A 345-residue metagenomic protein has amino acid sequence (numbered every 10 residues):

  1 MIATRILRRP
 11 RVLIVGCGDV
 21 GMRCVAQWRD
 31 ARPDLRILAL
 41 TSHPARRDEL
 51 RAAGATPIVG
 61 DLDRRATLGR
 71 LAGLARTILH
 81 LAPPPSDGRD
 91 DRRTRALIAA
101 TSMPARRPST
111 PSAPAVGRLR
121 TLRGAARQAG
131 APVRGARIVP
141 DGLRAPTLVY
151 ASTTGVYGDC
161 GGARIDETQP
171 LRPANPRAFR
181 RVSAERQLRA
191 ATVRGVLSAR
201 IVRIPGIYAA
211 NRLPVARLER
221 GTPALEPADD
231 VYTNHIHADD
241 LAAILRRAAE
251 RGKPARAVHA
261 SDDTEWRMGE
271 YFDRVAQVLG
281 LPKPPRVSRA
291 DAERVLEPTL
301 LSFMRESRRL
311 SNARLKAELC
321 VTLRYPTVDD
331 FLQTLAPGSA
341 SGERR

Functional and structural regions predicted by a protein language model:
G73-R107, P132-V149: NAD(P)-cofactor binding segment of oxidoreductase domains
I98-P111, I138-P176: Conserved Rossmann-fold NAD(P)-dependent oxidoreductase catalytic core, especially the SDR/UDP-sugar
R137, I244-L300: Mid/C-terminal beta-alpha module of Rossmann-like enzyme folds, strongest in SDR-family dehydrogenases/epimerases
G161-I201: Catalytic helix-loop patch of NAD(P)-dependent Rossmann-fold dehydrogenases
V182, R194-G195, I207-R220, R247-V258 (+1 more regions): Glycine/proline-rich active-site loop of Rossmann-fold NAD(P)-dependent oxidoreductases
R217-I236, D240: A conserved pocket-lining segment of Rossmann-fold NAD(P)-dependent short-chain dehydrogenase/reductase
E293-T322: Conserved C-terminal active-site "lid" loop/helix of NAD(P)H-dependent oxidoreductases that clamps the redox cofactor
P326-R345: Amphipathic terminal alpha-helices
